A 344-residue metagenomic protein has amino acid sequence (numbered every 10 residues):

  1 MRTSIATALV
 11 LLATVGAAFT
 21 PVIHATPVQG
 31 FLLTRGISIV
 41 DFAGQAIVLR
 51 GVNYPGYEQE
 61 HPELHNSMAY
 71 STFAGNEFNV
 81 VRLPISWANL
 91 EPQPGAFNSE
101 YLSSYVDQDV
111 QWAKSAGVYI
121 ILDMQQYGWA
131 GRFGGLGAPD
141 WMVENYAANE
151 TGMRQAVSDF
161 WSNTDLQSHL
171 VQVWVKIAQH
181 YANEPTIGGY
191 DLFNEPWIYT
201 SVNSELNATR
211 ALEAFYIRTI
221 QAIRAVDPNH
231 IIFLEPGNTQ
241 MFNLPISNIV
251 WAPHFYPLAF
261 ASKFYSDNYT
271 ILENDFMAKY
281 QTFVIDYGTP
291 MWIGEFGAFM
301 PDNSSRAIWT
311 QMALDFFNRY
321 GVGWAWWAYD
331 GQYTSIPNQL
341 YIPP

Functional and structural regions predicted by a protein language model:
M1-L11: Classical eukaryotic N-terminal signal peptides for Sec-dependent ER targeting/secretion, especially the positively
L12-P27: N-terminal signal peptide
P27-I231, P236-P245: Active-site mouth of glycoside hydrolases
I121, F233, V250-A252, W292 (+1 more regions): Structural detector of well-ordered beta-strand residues that form the stable sheet scaffold of enzyme domains
I187-G188, N248-I249, V322: Short, conserved active-site loop motifs that form the nucleotide-linked donor/cofactor pocket
N238-M241, Y256-A259, A298: Short, catalytically relevant binding-site loops at active-site mouths
L244-Y269: Aromatic- and acid-rich polysaccharide-binding/catalytic face of secreted or lumenal carbohydrate-active enzymes
N274-P344: Substrate-binding cleft of secreted/luminal carbohydrate-active enzymes
